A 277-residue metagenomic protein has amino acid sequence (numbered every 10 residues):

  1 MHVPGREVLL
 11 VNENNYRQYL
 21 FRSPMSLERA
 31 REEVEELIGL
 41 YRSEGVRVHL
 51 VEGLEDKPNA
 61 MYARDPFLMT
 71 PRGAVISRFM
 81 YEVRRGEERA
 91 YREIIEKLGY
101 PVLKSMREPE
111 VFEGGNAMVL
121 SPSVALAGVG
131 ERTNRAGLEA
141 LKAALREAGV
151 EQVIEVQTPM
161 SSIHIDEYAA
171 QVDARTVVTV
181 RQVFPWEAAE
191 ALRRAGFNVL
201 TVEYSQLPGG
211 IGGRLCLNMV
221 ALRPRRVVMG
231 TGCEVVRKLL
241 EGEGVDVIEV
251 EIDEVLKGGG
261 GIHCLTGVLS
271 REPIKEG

Functional and structural regions predicted by a protein language model:
M1-G277: The feature marks the mature, well-folded catalytic cores of soluble enzymes
